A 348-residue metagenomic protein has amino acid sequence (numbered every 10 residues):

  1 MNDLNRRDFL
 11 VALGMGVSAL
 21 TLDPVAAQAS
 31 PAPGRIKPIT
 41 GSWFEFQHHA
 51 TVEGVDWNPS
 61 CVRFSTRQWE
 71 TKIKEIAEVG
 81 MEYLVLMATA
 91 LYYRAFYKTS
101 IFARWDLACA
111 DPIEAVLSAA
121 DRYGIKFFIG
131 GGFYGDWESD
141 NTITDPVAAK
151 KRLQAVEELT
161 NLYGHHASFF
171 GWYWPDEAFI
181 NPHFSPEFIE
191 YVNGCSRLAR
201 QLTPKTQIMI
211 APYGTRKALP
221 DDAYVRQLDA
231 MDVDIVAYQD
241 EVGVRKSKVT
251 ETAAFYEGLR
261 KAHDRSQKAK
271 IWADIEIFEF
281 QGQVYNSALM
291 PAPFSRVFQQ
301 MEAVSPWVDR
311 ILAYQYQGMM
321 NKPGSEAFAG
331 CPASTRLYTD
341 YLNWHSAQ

Functional and structural regions predicted by a protein language model:
M1-V17: N-terminal secretory signal peptides and thylakoid transit peptides that target proteins across membranes
D23-R35: C-terminal segment of N-terminal export signals and the immediately downstream linker at the start of the mature
A32-I76: Boundary/entry segment of secreted carbohydrate-active catalytic domains
E70-I73, V85-F133, F188-L202: Aromatic-lined substrate-binding rim segments of carbohydrate-active enzymes
F128-E138, S196-D221, A269-E276: Aromatic-lined carbohydrate-recognition surfaces of secreted/lumenal glycan-active proteins
E158-S185: Active-site groove signature of glycoside hydrolases
F170, D176, D221-T250: Aromatic- and acid-rich polysaccharide-binding/catalytic face of secreted or lumenal carbohydrate-active enzymes
K270-A347: Substrate-binding cleft of secreted/luminal carbohydrate-active enzymes
